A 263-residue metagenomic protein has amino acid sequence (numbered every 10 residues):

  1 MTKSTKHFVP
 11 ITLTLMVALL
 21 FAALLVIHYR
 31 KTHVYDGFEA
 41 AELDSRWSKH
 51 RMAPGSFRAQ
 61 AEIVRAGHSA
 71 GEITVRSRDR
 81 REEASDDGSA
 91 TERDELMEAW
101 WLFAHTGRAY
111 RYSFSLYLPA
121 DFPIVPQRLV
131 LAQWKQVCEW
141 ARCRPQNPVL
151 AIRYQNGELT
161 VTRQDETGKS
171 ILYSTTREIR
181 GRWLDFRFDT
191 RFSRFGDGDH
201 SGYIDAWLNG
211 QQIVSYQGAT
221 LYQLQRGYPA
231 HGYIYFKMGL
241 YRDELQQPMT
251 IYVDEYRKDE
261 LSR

Functional and structural regions predicted by a protein language model:
T2-A18: N-terminal Sec-pathway targeting helices
L20-R263: Low-complexity, Ser/Thr/Pro/Gly-rich disordered linker/stalk regions
